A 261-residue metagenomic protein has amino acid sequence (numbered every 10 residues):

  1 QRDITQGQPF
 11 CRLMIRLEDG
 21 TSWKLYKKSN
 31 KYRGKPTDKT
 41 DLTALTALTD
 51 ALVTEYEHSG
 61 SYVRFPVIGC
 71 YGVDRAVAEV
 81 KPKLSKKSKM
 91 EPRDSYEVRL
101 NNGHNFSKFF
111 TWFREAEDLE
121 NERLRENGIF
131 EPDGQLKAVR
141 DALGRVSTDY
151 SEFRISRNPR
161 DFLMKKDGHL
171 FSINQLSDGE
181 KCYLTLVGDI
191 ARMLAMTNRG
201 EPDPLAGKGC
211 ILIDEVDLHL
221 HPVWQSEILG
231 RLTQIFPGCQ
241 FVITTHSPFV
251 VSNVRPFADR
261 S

Functional and structural regions predicted by a protein language model:
Q1, R157-S261: Switch/communication elements of ASCE P-loop NTPase nucleotide-binding domains
Q1-K108, P237: P-loop NTPase switch/coupling surface
D3, K39, E126-D133, L218-H219: Charge-dense, low-complexity intrinsically disordered segments
Q6-P9, Q135, K208-G209: Short, conserved alpha-helical segments within structured domains
R16-E18, P92-A206: Extended helical coiled-coil dimerization/tether regions that scaffold and oligomerize large DNA-maintenance assemblies
T49-G60, V139-Y150, I190, L194 (+2 more regions): Hydrophobic, Leu/Ile/Phe/Ala-enriched alpha-helical segments that form helix-helix packing faces
V67-Y71, Y96, F109-W112, Y150 (+4 more regions): Aromatic side chains
